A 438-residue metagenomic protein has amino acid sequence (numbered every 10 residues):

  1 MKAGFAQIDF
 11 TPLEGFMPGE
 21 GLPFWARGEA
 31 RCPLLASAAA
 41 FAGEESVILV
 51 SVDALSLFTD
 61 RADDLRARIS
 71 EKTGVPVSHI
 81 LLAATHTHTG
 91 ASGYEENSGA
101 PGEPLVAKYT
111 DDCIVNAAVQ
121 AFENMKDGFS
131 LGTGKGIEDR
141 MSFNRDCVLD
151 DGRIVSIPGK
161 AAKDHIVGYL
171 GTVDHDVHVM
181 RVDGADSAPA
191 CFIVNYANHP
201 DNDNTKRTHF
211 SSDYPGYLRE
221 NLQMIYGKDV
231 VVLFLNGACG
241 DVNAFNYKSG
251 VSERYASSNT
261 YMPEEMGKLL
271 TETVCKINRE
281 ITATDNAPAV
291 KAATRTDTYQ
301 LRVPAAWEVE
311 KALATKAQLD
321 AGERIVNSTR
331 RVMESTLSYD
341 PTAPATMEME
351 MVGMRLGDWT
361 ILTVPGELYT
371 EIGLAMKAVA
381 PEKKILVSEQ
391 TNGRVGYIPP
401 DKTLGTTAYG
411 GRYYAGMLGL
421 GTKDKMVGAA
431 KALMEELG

Functional and structural regions predicted by a protein language model:
M1-E265, N278, D285-G438: Conserved beta-alpha junction segments in alpha/beta enzyme cores
L270: Anionic-ligand-binding alpha/beta catalytic cores of soluble enzymes and soluble regulatory domains that recognize
